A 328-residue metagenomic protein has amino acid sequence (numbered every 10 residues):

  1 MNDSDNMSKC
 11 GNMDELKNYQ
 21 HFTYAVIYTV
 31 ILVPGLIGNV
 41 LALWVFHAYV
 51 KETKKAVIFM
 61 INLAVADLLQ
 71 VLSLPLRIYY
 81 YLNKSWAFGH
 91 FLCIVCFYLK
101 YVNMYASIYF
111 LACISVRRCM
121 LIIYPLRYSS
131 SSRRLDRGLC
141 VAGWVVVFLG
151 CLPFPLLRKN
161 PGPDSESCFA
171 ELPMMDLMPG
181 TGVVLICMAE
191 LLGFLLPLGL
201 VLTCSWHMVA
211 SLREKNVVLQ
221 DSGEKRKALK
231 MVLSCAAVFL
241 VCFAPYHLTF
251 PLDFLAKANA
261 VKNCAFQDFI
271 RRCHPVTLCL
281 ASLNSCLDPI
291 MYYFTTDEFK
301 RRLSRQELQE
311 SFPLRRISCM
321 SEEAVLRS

Functional and structural regions predicted by a protein language model:
M1-E15, V141, S222, R226 (+2 more regions): Intrinsically disordered regulatory tails of 7TM GPCRs
M1-I37, L41, I186, S328: Extracellular N-terminal segment of 7TM GPCRs
D5-E15, Y81, S85-Y101, Y105 (+6 more regions): Loop architecture of class A 7-transmembrane GPCRs
K17-A25, T53-I114, L121-S132: Extracellular TM2-ECL1-early TM3 structural module of rhodopsin-like
Y28-L32, V45, L69-K84, F97 (+6 more regions): Helix-to-loop junction signature of class
L36-H47, V71-P75, V102-L126, L139-V141 (+2 more regions): Cytoplasm-facing ends of alpha-helical transmembrane segments in multi-pass membrane proteins
L139, F169-G182, E190-F194, V209-L248 (+1 more regions): Intracellular effector-coupling site of seven-transmembrane GPCRs, centered on the ICL3-to-TM6 transition
V238, A244, L248, R272-A324: Seventh transmembrane helix
